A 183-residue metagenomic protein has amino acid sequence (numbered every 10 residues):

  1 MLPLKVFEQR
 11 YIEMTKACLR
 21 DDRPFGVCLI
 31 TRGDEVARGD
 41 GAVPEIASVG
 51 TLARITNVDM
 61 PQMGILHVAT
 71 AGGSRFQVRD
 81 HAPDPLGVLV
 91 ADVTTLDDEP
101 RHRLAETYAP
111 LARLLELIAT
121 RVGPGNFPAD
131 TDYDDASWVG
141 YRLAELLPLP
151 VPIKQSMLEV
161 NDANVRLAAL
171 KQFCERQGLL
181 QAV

Functional and structural regions predicted by a protein language model:
M1-V183: N-terminal low-complexity, acidic/polar interaction/targeting segments
